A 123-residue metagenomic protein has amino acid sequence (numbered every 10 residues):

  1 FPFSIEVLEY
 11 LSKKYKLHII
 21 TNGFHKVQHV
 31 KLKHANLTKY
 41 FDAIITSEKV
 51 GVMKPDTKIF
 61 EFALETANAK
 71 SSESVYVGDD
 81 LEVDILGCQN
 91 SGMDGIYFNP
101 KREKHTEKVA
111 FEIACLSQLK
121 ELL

Functional and structural regions predicted by a protein language model:
F1-E6: Metal-dependent phosphoesterase signature
E9, H18-L123: Asp-based, Mg2+/Mn2+-dependent phosphohydrolase catalytic module
K13-K14: Structured helix-beta-strand junction loops
